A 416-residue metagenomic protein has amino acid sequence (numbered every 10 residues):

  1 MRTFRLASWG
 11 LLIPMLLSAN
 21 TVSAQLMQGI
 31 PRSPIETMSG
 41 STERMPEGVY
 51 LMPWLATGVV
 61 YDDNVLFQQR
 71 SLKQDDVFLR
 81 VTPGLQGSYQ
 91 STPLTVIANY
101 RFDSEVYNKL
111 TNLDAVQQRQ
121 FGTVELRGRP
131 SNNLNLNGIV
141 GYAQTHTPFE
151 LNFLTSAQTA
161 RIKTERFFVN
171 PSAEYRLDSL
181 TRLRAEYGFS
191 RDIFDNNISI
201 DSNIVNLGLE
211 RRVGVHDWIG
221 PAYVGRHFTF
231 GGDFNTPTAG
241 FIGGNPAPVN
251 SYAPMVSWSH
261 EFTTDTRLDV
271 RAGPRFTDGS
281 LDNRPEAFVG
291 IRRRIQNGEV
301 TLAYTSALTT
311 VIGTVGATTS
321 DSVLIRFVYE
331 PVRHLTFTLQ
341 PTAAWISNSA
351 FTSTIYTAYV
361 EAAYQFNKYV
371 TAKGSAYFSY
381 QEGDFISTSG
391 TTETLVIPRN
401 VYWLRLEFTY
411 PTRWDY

Functional and structural regions predicted by a protein language model:
M1-G10: Bacterial N-terminal signal peptides that target proteins for export
F4, V22-A24: N-terminal compositionally biased, intrinsically disordered segments and leader/signal-like regions
W9-S18: Bacterial N-terminal signal peptides
A24-Y416: Gram-negative and organellar
